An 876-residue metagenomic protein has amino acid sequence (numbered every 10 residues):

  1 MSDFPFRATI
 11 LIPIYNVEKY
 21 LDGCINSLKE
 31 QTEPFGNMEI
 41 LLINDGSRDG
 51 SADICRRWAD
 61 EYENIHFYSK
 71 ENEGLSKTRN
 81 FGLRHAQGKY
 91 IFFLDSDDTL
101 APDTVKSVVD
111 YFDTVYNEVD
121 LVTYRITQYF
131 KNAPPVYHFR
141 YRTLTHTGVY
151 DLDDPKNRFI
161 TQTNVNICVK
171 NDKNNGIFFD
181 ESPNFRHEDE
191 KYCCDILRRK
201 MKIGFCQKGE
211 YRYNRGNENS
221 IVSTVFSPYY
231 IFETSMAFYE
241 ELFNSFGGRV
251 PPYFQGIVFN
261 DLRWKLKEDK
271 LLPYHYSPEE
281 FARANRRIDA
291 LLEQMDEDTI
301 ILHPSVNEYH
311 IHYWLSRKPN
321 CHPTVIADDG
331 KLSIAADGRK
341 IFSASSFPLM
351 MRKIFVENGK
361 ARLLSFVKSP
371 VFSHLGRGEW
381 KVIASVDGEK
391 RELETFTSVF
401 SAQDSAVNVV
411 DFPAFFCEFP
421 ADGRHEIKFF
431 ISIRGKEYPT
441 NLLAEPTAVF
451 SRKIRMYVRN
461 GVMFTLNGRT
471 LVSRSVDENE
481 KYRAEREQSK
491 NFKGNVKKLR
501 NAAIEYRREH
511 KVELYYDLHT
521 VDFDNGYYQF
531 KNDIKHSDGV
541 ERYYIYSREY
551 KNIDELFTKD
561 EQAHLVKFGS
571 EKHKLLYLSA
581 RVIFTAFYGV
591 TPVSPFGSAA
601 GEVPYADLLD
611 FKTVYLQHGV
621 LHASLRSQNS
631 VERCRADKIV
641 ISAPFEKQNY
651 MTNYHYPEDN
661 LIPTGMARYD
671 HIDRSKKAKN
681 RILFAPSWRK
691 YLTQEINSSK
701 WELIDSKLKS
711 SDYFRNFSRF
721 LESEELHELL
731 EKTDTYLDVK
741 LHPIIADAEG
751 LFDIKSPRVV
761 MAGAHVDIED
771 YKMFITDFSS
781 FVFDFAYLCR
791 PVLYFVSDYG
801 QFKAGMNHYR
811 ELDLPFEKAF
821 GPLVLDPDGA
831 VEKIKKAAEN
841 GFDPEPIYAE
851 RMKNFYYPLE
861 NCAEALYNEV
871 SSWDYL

Functional and structural regions predicted by a protein language model:
V17-Q31: Short, well-formed alpha-helical segments that are part of the catalytic scaffolds of diverse glycosyltransferases
N44-D53: A conserved acidic beta->alpha catalytic loop
K70-A86: Glycine-rich, basic loop-to-helix element that forms the pyrophosphate-binding segment of sugar-nucleotide handling
D103-F139: Conserved donor NDP-sugar-binding/catalytic core segment of glycosyltransferases
D151-E241, G248-R249: Conserved nucleotide-sugar donor-binding catalytic segment
G248-R249, Q255, D522-S537, A667-L751 (+3 more regions): Conserved catalytic-core segment of nucleotide-activated headgroup transferases in glycan assembly
L363, I504, K511-I672: Active-site and donor-binding regions of nucleotide-sugar-utilizing enzymes
P657-E658, F752-K755, S780-F855: Catalytic binding pocket for nucleotide-activated donors in carbohydrate/polymer assembly enzymes
